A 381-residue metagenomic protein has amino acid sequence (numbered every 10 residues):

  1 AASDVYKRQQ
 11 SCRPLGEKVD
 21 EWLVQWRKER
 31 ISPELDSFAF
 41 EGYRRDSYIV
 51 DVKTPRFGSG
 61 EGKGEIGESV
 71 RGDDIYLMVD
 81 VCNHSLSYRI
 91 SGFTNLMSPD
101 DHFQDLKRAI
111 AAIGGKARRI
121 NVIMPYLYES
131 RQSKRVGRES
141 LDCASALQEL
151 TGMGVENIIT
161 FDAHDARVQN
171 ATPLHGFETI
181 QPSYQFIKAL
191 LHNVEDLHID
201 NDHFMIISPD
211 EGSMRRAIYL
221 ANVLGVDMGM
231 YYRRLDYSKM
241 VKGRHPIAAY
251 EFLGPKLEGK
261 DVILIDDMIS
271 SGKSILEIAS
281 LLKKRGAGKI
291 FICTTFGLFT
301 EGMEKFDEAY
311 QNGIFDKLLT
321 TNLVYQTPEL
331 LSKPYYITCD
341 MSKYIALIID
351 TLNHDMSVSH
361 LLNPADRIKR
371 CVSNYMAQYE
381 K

Functional and structural regions predicted by a protein language model:
S3-K381: PRPP-associated nucleotide enzymes
